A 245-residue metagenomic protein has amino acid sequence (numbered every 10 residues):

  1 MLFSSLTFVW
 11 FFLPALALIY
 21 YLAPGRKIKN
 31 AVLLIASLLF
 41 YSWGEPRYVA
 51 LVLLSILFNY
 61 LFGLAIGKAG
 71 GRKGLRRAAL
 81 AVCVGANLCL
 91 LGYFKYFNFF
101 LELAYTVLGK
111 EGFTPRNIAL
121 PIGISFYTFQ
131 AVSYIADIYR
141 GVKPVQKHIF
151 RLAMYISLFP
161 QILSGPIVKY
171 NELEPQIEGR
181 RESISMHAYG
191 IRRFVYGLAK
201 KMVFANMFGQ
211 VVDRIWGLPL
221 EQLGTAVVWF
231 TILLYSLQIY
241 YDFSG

Functional and structural regions predicted by a protein language model:
M1-S244: Membrane-embedded transmembrane alpha-helical bundles that form the catalytic cores of multi-pass lipid-modifying
